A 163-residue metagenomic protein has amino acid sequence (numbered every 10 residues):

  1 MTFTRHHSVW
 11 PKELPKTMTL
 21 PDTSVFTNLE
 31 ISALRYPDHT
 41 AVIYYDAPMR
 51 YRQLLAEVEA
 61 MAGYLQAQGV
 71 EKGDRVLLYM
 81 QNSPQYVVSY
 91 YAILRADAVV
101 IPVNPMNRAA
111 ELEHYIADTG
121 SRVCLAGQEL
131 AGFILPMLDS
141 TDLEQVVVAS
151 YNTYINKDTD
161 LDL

Functional and structural regions predicted by a protein language model:
M1-D22: Flexible, non-catalytic linker and terminal segments flanking ANL/adenylate-forming cores
T2, A33-D38: A short, compositionally biased
E13-K16, V25, Y45-A47, G73-R75 (+2 more regions): A short, structure-level motif marking secondary-structure boundaries and short turns
T17-P21, Q53, V100-V103: Short, flexible loop segments at the rims of nucleotide/cofactor-binding pockets, characterized by
T19, E30, D38-S83, V87-Y91 (+1 more regions): Conserved AMP-binding/adenylate-forming core of the ANL superfamily
P21-V25, A126: Residue-level signature of the cytosolic catalytic core of signaling kinases
A67-Q68, R95-L163: Structural core segment of the AMP-binding/adenylate-forming
